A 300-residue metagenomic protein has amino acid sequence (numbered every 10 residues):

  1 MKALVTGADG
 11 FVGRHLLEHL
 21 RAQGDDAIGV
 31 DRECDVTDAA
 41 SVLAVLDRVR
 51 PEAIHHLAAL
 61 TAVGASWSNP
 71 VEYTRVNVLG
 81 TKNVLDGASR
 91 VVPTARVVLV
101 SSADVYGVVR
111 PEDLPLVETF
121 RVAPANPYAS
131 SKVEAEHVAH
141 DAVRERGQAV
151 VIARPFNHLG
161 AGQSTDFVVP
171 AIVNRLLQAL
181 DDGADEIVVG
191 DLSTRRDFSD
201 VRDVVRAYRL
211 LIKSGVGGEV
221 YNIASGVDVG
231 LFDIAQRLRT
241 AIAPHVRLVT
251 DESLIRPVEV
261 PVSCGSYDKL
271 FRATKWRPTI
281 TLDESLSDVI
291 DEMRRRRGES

Functional and structural regions predicted by a protein language model:
A3-L20: N-terminal Rossmann NAD(P)H-binding glycine-rich loop of SDR-like oxidoreductase domains
A27-V42: Adenosine-cofactor binding site in Rossmann-like domains, unifying the SAM/SAH pocket of S-adenosylmethionine-dependent
A40-V76: NAD(P)H-binding glycine-rich loop region in Rossmannoid oxidoreductase-like domains and their noncatalytic homologs
S68-N83, R96, D104-I152, Q163: Catalytic helix-loop patch of NAD(P)-dependent Rossmann-fold dehydrogenases
V109-L114, V138-D197, V201-L210, D228 (+1 more regions): NAD(P)-dependent short-chain dehydrogenase/reductase
I172, S214-I255, R297: Mid/C-terminal beta-alpha module of Rossmann-like enzyme folds, strongest in SDR-family dehydrogenases/epimerases
V201, V220, D233, E252-E284 (+1 more regions): Conserved C-terminal active-site "lid" loop/helix of NAD(P)H-dependent oxidoreductases that clamps the redox cofactor
L282-S300: Amphipathic terminal alpha-helices
